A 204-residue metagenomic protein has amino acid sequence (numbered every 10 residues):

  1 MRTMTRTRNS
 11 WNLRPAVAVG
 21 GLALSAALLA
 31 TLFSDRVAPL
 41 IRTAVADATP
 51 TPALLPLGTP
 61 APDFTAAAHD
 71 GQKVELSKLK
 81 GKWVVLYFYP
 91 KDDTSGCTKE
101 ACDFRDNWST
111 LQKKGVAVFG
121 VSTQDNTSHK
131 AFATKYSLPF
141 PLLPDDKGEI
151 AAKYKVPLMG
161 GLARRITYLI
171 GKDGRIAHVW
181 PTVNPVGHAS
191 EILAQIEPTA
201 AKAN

Functional and structural regions predicted by a protein language model:
R2-D63, A67, K202-N204: N-terminal targeting signals for export/organelle localization
L55-P56, F64-V84: A short beta-strand-turn-helix
P60, W83, L162-R164: Short, small/polar residue-rich loop motifs at catalytic or cofactor-binding pockets
L76-T98, F104: Short active-site neighborhood of thiol/selenol oxidoreductases, capturing the structured segment around
D93-Y136, D146-A152: Structural microenvironment flanking redox-active thiols in thiol-disulfide oxidoreductases
L138-F140, L158-Y168: Structural micro-motif
P141-D145: Short acidic-hydrophobic, aromatic-tinged amphipathic segments that line or gate anion-handling sites
A163-N204: Thiol-/selenol-based redox modules, centered on thioredoxin-like and closely related oxidoreductase domains
